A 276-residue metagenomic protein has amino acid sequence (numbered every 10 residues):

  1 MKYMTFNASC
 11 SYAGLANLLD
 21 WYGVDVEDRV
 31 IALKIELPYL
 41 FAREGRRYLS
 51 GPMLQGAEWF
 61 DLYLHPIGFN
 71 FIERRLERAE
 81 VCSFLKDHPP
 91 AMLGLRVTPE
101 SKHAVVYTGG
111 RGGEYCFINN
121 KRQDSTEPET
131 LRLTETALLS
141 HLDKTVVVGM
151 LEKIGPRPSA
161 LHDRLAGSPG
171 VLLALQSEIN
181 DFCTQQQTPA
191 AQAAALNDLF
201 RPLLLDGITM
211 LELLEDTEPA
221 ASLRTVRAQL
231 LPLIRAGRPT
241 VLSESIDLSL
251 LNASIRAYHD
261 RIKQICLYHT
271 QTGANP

Functional and structural regions predicted by a protein language model:
M1, N275-P276: C-terminal end-of-chain micro-motif
M1-E73, D247-L248: Cysteine-nucleophile protease catalytic domains, especially the papain-like/related folds used in DUB/UBL proteases
N7, Y22-A32, G68-R122: Active-site-adjacent substructure of cysteine-protease-like catalytic cores
L18-Y22, F60-I67, F84-L85, L211 (+2 more regions): Hydrophobic, Leu/Ile/Phe/Ala-enriched alpha-helical segments that form helix-helix packing faces
D20-G23, Y39, V106, R122 (+2 more regions): Low-complexity, compositionally biased segments
K34-P38, A79, S83, T270 (+1 more regions): A sequence-level detector of short, solvent-exposed, charge-rich linear segments
R47-P99, L142-L173: Predominantly the structural core of cysteine protease catalytic domains
G112-N275: Noncatalytic regulatory segments and standalone regulatory/sensor domains
